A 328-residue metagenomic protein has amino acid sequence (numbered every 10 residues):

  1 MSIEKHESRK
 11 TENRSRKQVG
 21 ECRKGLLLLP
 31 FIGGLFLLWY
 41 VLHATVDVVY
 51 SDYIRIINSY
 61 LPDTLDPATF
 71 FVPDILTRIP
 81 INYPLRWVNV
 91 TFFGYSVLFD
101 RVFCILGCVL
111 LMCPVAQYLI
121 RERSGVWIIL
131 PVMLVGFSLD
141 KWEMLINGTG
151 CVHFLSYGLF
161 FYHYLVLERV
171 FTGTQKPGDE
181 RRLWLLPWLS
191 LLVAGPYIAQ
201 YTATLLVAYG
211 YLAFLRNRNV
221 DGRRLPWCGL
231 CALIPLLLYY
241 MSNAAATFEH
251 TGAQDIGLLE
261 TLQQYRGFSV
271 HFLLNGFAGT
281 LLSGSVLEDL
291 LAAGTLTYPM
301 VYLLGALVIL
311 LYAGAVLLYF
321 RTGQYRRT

Functional and structural regions predicted by a protein language model:
M1-L37: Start-transfer (signal-anchor) and selected internal transmembrane alpha helices of multi-pass inner/ER membrane
Y50-S96, Y239-G314: Membrane-lumen/periplasm interface segments of multi-pass, membrane-embedded glycan/lipid transferases
R86-V90, D100-P114, V152-L159, L304-L311: Transmembrane alpha-helices of multi-pass, membrane-embedded glycan-processing enzymes that use lipid-linked
V102-G125, Y162-V166, L310-Y319: Transmembrane-helix motifs of polytopic, lipid-linked glycan transferases
L119-L139, Y157-G158, R326: Transmembrane-helix signature of polytopic, membrane-embedded enzymes that assemble or transfer cell-envelope glycans
V152-Q175, Y209: Specific aromatic-rich, kink-prone transmembrane helix
D179-V207, I234: Membrane-interface alpha helices of multi-pass inner-membrane proteins
Y201-L236: Perimembrane helix-loop-helix junctions
